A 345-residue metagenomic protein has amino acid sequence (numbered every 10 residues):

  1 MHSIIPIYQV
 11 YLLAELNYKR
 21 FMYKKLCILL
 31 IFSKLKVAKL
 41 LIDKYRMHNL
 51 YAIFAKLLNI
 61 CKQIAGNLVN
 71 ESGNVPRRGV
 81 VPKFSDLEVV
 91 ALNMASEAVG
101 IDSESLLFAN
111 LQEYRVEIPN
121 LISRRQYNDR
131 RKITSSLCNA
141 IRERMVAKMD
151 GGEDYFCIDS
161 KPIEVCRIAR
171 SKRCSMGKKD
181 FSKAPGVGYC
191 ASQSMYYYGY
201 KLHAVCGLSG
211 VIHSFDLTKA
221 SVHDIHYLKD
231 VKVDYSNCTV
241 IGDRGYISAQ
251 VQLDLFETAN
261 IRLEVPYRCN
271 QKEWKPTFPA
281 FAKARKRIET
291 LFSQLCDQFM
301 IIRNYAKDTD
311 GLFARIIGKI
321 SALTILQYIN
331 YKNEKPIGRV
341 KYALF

Functional and structural regions predicted by a protein language model:
H2-F345: Short alpha-helical elements
